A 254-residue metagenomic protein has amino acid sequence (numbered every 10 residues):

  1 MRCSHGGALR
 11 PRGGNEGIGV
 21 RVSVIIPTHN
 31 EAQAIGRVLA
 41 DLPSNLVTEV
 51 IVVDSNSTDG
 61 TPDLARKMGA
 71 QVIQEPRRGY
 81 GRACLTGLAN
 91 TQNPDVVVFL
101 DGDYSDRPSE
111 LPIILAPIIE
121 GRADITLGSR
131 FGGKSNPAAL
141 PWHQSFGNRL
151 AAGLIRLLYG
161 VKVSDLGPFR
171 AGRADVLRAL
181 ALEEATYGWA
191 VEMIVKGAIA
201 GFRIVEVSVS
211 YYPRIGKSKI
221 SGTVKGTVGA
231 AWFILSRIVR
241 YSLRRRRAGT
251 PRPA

Functional and structural regions predicted by a protein language model:
R21-S23, E49, E192: Cell-envelope/extracellular polymer assembly enzymes that use nucleotide-activated donors
N30-S44: Short, well-formed alpha-helical segments that are part of the catalytic scaffolds of diverse glycosyltransferases
E31-A34, S57, Y80, R107: Donor nucleotide-sugar binding loop of glycosyltransferases
D54-P62: A conserved acidic beta->alpha catalytic loop
P76-R78, R82-N90, P108-Y187, P213-A230 (+2 more regions): Acceptor/aglycone-binding surface of glycosyltransferases and processive sugar-polymer synthases
P94-S105: Short beta-strand-to-loop acidic/aromatic patch adjacent to the donor-nucleotide binding site
V161, A185, V195-Y212: Catalytic donor-sugar/metal-binding loop of nucleotide-sugar-dependent glycosyltransferases
